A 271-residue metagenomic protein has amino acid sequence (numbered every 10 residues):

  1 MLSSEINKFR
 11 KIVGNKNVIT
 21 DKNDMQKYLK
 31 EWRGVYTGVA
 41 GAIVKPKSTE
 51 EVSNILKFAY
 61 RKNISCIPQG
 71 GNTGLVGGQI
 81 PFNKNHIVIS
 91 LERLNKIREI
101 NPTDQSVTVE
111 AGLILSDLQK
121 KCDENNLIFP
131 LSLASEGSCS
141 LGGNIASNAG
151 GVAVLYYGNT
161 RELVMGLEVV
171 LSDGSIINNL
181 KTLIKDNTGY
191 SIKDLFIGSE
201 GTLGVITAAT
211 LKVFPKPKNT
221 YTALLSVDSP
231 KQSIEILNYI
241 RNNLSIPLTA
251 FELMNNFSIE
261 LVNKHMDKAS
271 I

Functional and structural regions predicted by a protein language model:
M1-K57, G74-Q105, A134, S258-S270: N-terminal flexible segment immediately upstream of the FAD-binding catalytic core in FAD-dependent oxidoreductases
K8-F9, A59, L237-R241: Short amphipathic alpha-helices in soluble, non-transmembrane regions that often serve as interface/regulatory elements
I64, N85-I87, P247: The start of beta-strands in P-loop NTPase/AAA+ ATPase cores
C66-P68, F251: ATP-grasp fold ATP-binding core
Q69-T73: Glycine-rich beta-strand-to-loop/alpha-helix junction loops that act as flexible
K96-E252: FAD-binding subdomain of flavoenzyme oxidoreductases
M254-N256: Short loop/turn motifs enriched for small/polar and acidic residues
